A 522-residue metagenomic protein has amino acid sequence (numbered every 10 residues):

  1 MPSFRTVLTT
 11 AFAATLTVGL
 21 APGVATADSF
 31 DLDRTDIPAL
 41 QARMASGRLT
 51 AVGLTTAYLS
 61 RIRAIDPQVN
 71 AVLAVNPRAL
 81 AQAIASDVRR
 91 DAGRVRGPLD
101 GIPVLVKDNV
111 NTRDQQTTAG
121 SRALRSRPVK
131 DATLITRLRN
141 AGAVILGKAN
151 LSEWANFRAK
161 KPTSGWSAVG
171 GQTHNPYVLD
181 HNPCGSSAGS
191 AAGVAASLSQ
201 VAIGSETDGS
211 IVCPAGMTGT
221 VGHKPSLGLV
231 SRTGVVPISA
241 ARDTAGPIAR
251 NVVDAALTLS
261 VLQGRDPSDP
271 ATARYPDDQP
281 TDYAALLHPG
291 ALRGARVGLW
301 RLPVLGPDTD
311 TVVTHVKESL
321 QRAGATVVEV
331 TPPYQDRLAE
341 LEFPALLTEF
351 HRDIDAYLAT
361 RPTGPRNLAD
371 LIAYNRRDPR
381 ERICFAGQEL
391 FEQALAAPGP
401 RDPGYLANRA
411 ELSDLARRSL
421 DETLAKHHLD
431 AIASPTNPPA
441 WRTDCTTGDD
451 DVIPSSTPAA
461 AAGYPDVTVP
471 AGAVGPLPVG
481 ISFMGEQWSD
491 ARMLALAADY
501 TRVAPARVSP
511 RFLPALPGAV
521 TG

Functional and structural regions predicted by a protein language model:
S3-Q82, D91, T314-A325, A373 (+2 more regions): An N-terminal boundary/leader segment
A42-L49, L59-P67, P77-L80, I84-A92 (+9 more regions): Sec-exported extracytoplasmic/periplasmic mature domains
G47, G101, N140, S199 (+1 more regions): Glycine-rich, small-residue loops and helix-cap segments that act as flexible hinges at active-site edges
T50-V52, Q68-V69, V95, D100-I102 (+10 more regions): Loop/turn elements at helix/coil->beta-strand transitions in domains of secreted/extracellular proteins
A64, V144, A195-G298, K317-S319 (+1 more regions): Structural helix-boundary/capping segments
D100-A119, L286-W300, T348-L415, P470-P478: Short helix-loop capping/hinge segments that flank enzyme active sites or metal/cofactor-binding pockets
D100-A245, P270-R274, W300, I432-V452: Short glycine/serine-rich loop/turn segments
V110, T244, A271-T363: Gly/Ser-rich, acidic/histidine-flanked active-site/gating loops
